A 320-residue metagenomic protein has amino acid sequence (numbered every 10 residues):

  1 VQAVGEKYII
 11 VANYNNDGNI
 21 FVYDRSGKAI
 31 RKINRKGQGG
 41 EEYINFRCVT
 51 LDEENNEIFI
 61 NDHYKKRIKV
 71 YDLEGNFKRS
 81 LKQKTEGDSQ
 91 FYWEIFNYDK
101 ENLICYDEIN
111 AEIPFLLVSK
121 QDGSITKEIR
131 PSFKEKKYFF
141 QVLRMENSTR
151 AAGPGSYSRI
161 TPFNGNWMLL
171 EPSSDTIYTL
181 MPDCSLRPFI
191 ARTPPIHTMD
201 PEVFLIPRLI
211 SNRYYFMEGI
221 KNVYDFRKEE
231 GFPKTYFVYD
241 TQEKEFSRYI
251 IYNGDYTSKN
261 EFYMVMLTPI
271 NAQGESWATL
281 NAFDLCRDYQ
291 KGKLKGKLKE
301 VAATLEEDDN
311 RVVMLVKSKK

Functional and structural regions predicted by a protein language model:
V1-A3, C48-E54, W93-K100, E108 (+3 more regions): Structural signature of eukaryotic scaffold interfaces centered on beta-propeller domains
V1-G18: Beta-strand-rich domains and repeat architectures in extracellular enzymes and scaffolds, especially beta-propellers
N19-Y23, K28-N55, T85: Blade-loop segments of beta-propeller domains
R25, V70-L73, P114-G123, D175-Y178 (+2 more regions): Beta-propeller blade signature
I30-K36, K78-T85, I125-K134, L186-P194 (+1 more regions): Beta-propeller fold detector
Y43-F46, N61-P114, I125-V142: Asp-box/WD-like beta-propeller blade repeats and closely related beta-sheet repeat scaffolds
R187-R208, Q242-Q273, C286: Conserved blade-ending motifs and adjacent loop-strand segments that build the rim/top face of beta-propeller domains
N271-K320: Blade-level signature of beta-propeller repeat domains, shared across WD40, Kelch, NHL, RCC1 and BNR/Asp-box propellers
